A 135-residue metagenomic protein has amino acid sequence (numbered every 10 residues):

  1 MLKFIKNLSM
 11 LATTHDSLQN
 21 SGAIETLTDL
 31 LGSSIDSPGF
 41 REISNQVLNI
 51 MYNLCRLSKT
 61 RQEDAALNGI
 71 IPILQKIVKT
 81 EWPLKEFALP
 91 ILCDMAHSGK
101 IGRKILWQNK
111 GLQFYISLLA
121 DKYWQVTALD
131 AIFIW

Functional and structural regions predicted by a protein language model:
M1, S44-V47, A88, A128: Conserved hydrophobic register position within alpha-solenoid helical repeats
I5-N7, G32, L48, Y52-N53 (+2 more regions): Structural signature of alpha-helical solenoid repeat scaffolds
N7-T26, S37-N45, L54-P72, K85-E86 (+2 more regions): Elongated alpha-helical scaffolds that mediate protein-protein interactions in large eukaryotic proteins, primarily
T28-D29, I91-D94, F114-L118, D130-F133: Noncatalytic linker/hinge segments flanking ATPase motor cores
D29-S34, I73-I77, S117-L118: Alpha-solenoid HEAT/Armadillo-like helical repeat scaffolds in large eukaryotic proteins
